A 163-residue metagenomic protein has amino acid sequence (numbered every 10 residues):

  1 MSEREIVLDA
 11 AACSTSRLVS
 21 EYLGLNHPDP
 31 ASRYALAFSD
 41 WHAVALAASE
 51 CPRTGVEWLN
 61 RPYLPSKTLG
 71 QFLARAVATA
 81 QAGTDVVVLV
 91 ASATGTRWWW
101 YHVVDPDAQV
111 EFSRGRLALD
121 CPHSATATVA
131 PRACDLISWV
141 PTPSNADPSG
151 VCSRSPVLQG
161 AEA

Functional and structural regions predicted by a protein language model:
M1-A163: Class I S-adenosyl-L-methionine-dependent methyltransferase catalytic core
